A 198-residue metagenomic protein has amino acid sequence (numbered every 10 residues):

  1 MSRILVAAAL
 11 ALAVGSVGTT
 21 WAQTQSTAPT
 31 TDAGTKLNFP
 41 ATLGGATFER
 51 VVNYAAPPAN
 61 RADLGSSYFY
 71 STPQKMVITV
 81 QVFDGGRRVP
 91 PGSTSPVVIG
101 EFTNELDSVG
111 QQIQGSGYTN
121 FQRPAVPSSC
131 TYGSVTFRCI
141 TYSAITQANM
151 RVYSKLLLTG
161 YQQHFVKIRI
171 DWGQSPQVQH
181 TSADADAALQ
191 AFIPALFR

Functional and structural regions predicted by a protein language model:
M1-I4: Positively charged n-region of N-terminal signal peptides that target proteins for export
A7-S16: Bacterial N-terminal signal peptides
G18-A22: Sec/Tat signal peptide C-region and signal peptidase I cleavage site
Q23-Q74: N-terminal "mature-domain start" segment
G65-N104: A short acidic-to-branched-hydrophobic micro-motif
Y68-F69, V152-Y161: Short, surface-exposed beta-strand/loop micro-motifs that present aromatic residues
Q111-L156: Signature of long, low-cysteine stretches enriched in small and polar/charged residues
K167-R198: Surface-exposed amphipathic alpha-helical segments
